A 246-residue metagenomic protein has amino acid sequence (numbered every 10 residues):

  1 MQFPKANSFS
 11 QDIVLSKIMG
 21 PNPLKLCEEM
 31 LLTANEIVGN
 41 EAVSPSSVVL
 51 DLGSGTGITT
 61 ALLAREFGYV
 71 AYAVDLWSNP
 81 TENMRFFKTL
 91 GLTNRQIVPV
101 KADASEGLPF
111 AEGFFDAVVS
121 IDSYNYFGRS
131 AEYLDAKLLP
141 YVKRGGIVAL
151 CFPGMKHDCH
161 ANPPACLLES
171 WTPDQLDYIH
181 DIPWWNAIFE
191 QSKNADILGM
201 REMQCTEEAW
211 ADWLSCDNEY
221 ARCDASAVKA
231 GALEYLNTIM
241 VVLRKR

Functional and structural regions predicted by a protein language model:
P21-S44: Conserved alpha-helix/loop element of class I SAM-dependent methyltransferases that forms part of the SAM/SAH-binding
T56-E106: Class I SAM-dependent methyltransferase SAM/SAH-binding core
L108-V118: A short acidic, Gly/Pro-enriched loop at the edge of an enzyme's catalytic core that lines a small-molecule cofactor
A117-S130: A short SAM/SAH-binding and catalytic strip from SAM-dependent methyltransferases
E132-I147: A short glycine-rich, Lys/Arg-flanked "PGG" loop and its adjoining helix->strand segment in the class I
P153-L176: Short, glycine-/aromatic-enriched active-site segment of Class I SAM-dependent methyltransferases
D177-K193: Short alpha-helix
G199-R246: Conserved Class I S-adenosyl-L-methionine
